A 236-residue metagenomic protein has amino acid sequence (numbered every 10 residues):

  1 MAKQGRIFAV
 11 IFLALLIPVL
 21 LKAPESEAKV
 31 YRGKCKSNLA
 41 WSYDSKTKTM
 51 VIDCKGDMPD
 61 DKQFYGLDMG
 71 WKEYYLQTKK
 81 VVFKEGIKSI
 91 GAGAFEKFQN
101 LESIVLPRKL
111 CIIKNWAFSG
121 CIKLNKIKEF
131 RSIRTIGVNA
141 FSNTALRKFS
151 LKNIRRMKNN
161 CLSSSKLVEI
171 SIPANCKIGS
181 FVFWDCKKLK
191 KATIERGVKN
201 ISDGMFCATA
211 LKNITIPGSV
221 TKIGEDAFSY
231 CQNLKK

Functional and structural regions predicted by a protein language model:
M1-I11: Bacterial N-terminal signal peptides that target proteins for export
V10-V19: Bacterial N-terminal signal peptides
L20-Y31: Sec-dependent signal peptide cleavage junction
K29-N100, A117-S119, W184, M205-F206: Surface-exposed repetitive/solenoidal architectures
Y31-G33, K109, S119, N159 (+3 more regions): Secreted/extracellular small peptides and ectodomain modules produced from precursors
A40-W41, G93-A94, I127, N160 (+1 more regions): Short, T/G/N/S-enriched strand-turn elements that build extracellular solenoid repeat scaffolds
T49-D57, L76-S89, Q99-I112, I122-T135 (+5 more regions): Structural signature of tandem-repeat unit edges
G91-A94, K114-A117, G137-A140, K158-C161 (+3 more regions): Consensus positions within tandem repeat domains that build extended binding/scaffold surfaces
